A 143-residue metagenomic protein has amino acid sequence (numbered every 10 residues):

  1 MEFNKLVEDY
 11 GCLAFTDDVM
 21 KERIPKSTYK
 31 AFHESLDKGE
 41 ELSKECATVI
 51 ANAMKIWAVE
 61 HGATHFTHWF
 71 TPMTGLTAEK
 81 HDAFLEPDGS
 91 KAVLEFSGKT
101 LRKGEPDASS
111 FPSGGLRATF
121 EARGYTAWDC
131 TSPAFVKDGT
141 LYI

Functional and structural regions predicted by a protein language model:
E2-G98, R102-R123: Histidine/acidic residue-rich metal-binding segments in metalloenzymes
D107, G114-I143: A mid-to-C-terminal "edge-of-domain" accessory segment
